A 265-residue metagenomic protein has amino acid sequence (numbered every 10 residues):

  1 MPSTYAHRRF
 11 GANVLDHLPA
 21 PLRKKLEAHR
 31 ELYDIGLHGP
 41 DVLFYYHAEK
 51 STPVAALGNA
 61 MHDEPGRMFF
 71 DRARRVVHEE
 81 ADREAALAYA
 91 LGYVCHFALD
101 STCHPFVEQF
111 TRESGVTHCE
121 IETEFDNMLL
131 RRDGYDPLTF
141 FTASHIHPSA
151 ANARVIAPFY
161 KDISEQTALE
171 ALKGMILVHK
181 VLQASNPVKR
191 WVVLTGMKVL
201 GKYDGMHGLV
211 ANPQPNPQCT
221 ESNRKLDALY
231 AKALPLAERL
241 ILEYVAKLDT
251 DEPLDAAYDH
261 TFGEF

Functional and structural regions predicted by a protein language model:
M1-A90, F97-F265: N-terminal leader/auxiliary helical segments
